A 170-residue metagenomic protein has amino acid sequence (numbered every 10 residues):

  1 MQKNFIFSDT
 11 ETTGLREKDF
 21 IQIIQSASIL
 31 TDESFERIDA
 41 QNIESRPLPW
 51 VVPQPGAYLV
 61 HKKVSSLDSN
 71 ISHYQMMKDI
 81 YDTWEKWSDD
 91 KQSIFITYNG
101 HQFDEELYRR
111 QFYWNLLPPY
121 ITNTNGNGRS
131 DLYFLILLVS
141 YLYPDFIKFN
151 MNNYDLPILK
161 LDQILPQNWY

Functional and structural regions predicted by a protein language model:
M1-F112, D162-Q163, Q167-W169: Conserved non-catalytic scaffold segment of RNase H-like nuclease domains
Q22, R37, T122-R129: A short, structural micro-pattern
K63-I71, L116-N123, I147-N152: Short, polar/flexible loop-turn hinges at active-site or ligand-entry regions and domain interfaces
M77, D155-I158: Amphipathic alpha-helical transducer elements in NTP-driven molecular machines
N99-D104, G128, L132, P157: Short, conserved alpha-helical segments within structured domains
F103-N127: Substrate-recognition/cap helix-loop segment adjacent to the acidic, metal-dependent catalytic center of Asp-based
D104, V139, I147-M151, I158-L165: Active-site-adjacent betaalpha module
G128-N153: Short alpha-helix plus adjacent loop in nuclease-associated cores
